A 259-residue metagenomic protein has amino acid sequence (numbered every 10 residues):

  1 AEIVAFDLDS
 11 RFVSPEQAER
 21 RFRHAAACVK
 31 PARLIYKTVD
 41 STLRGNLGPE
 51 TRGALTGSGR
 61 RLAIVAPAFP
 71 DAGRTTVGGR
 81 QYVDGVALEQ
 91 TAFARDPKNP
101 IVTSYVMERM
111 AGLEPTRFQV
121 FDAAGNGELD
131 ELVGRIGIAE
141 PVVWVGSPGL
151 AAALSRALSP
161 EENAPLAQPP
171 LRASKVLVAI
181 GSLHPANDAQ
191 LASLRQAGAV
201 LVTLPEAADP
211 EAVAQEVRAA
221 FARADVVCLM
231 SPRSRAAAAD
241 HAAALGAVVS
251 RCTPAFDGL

Functional and structural regions predicted by a protein language model:
A1-A5, C228: N-terminal glycine-rich anion-binding loops that anchor highly charged ligand groups
E2, V13-I35, V39-V143: Cap/lid and interdomain-hinge subdomains that line or gate substrate/regulatory clefts in soluble alpha/beta enzymes
S10-F12, D40-T42, G149-L150, L183 (+1 more regions): Short glycine-rich anion-binding loops that position phosphate/pyrophosphate groups of nucleotides and phosphorylated
A27-P31, I138, P169-R172, V217-A224: Glycine-rich phosphate/diphosphate-binding loops that line cofactor/substrate pockets in enzymes
L34-K37, G146, R223, V227 (+1 more regions): Hydrophobic alpha/beta core scaffold segments
L55-L62, V213-A222: Short amphipathic alpha-helices and their capping/turn segments at secondary-structure boundaries
Q81-Q215: Conserved, well-structured core segments that form the ligand-binding/active-site neighborhood of functional domains
A199-V202, Q215-P232: Anion-binding catalytic surfaces of enzymes that hydrolyze or transfer phosphate/sulfate esters
